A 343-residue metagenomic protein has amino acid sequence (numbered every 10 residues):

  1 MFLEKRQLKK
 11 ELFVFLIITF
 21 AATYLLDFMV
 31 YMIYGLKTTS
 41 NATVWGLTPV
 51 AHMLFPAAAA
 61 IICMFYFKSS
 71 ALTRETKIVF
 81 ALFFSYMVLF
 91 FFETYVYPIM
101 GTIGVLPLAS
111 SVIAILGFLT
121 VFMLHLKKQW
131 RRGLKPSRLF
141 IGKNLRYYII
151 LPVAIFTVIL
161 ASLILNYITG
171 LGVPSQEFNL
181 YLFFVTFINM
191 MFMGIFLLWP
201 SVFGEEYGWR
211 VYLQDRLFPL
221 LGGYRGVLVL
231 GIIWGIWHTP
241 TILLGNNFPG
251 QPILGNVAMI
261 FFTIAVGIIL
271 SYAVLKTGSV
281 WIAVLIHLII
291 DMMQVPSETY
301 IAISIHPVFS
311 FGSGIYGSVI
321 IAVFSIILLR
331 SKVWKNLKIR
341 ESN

Functional and structural regions predicted by a protein language model:
M1-K9: Short, Lys/Arg-rich, polar N-terminal cytosolic tail immediately upstream of the first transmembrane signal-anchor
R6, F65-A71, M123-G133, I326-N343: Membrane-interface capping segments at transmembrane-helix boundaries
L12, L16-Y24, F28, P49-A57 (+10 more regions): Alpha-helical transmembrane spans of integral membrane proteins, capturing the lipid-embedded, hydrophobic core of TM
T19-G35, F91-E93, L160-N166, S331: Alpha-helical transmembrane segments of multi-pass membrane proteins
Y31-K128, R146-I150, Q176-M193, S310-V323: Alpha-helical transmembrane segments in multi-pass membrane proteins
K77-Y86, G226-I233, I282-M292: Central hydrophobic cores of alpha-helical transmembrane segments in multi-pass integral membrane proteins
T157, F203-G231, Y272-S279: Membrane-interface helix/loop boundary segments of multi-pass membrane proteins
P249-N256, V280-W281, I286-N343: C-terminal membrane module of polytopic membrane proteins
